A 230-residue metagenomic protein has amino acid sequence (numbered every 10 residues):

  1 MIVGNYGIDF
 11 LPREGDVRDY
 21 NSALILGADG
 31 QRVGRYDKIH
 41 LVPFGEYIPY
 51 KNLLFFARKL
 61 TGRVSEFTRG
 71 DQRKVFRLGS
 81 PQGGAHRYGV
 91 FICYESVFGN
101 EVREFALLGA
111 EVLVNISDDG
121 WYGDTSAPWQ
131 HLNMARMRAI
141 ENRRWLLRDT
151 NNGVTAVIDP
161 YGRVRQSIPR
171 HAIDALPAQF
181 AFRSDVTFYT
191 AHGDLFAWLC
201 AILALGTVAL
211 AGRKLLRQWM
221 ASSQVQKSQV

Functional and structural regions predicted by a protein language model:
M1-V230: Enzyme catalytic cores with a strong preference for nitrogen-chemistry domains
